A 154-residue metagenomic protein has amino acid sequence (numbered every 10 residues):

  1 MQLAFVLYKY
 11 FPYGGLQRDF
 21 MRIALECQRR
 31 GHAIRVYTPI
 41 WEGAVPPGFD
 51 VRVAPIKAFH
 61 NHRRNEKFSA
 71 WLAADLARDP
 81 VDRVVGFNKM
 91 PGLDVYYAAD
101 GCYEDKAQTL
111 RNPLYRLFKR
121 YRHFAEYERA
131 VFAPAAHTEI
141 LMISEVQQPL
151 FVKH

Functional and structural regions predicted by a protein language model:
M1-L3: Extreme N-terminal starter segment of soluble prokaryotic enzymes
L7-Y13, E26-R63, D75: N-terminal strand-loop element at the rim of the active site of nucleotide-sugar-dependent glycosyltransferases
G15-R22: Conserved alpha-helical elements of sugar-nucleotide-dependent glycosyltransferases
L16, Y37-P39, G86-F87, F124 (+1 more regions): Replace "coordinates the UDP/GDP/TDP-sugar" with "coordinates nucleotide-activated sugar donors
W41-E42, M90-P91, V146-Q148: Alpha-helix capping/helix-boundary segments
A58-V84, Y121-A130: An amphipathic, basic-hydrophobic alpha-helix
W71-A99, I140-L141: Short N-terminal targeting/anchoring amphipathic segment
R120-I143, Q148-P149: Membrane-proximal helix-turn-helix segments that form the acceptor-binding/catalytic region of lipid-linked
